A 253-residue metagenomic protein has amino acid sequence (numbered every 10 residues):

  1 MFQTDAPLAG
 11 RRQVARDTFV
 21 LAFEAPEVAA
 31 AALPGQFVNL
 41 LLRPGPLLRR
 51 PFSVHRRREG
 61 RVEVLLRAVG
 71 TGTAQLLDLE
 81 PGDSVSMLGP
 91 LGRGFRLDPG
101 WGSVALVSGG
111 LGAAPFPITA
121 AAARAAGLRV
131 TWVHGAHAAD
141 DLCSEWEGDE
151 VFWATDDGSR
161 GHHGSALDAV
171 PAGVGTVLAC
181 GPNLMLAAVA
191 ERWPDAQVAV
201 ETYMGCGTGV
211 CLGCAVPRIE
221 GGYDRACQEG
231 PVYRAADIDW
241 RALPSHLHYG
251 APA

Functional and structural regions predicted by a protein language model:
M1-P81: Ferredoxin-reductase
G10, R56, W153-T155, V198-V200 (+1 more regions): Structural signal for conserved beta-strand scaffold positions within catalytic alpha/beta enzyme cores
R43-P44, P90, I219: Short, surface-exposed secondary-structure boundary micro-motifs
T71-Y203: FNR/FR-type flavoprotein reductase catalytic core
P115, L184, T202-V232: Local cysteine-cluster metal-coordination motifs and their immediate loop/turn environment, predominantly Fe-S cluster
P217, G221-A253: Short Fe-S-cluster ligation motifs
